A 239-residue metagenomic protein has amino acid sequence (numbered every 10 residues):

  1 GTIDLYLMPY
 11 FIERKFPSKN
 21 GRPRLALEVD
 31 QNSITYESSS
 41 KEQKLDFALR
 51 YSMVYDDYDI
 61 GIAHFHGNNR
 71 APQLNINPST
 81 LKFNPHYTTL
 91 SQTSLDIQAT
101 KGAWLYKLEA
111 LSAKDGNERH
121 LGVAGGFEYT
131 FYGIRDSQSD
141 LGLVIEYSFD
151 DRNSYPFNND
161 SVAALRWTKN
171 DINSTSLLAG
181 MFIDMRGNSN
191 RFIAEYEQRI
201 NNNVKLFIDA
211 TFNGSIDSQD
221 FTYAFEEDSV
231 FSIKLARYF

Functional and structural regions predicted by a protein language model:
G1-L5, I60-I62, Y106, S139-I145 (+4 more regions): Transmembrane beta-strands of outer-membrane beta-barrel proteins
T2, V54-D57, N117, Y132-L141 (+2 more regions): Short loop/turn motifs that connect adjacent beta-strands in outer-membrane beta-barrel proteins
L7-E13, Y55, H66-R70, K101-A103 (+7 more regions): Transmembrane beta-strands of outer-membrane beta-barrel pores
K15-H120: Surface-exposed beta-loop-beta
F16-R22, Q73-T80, E118-G122, N153-N158 (+3 more regions): Outer-membrane beta-barrel translocator domains and adjoining extracellular loop/strand segments of Gram-negative
Q43-F47, T89-T93, T100, R119-V123 (+4 more regions): Residues that define the transmembrane beta-barrel architecture of outer-membrane proteins
L49, I60, L95, G125-F127 (+3 more regions): Membrane-embedded beta-strands of outer-membrane beta-barrel proteins, especially the hydrophobic/small aromatic
F127, A210, F225-F239: Outer-membrane beta-barrel "beta-signal"
